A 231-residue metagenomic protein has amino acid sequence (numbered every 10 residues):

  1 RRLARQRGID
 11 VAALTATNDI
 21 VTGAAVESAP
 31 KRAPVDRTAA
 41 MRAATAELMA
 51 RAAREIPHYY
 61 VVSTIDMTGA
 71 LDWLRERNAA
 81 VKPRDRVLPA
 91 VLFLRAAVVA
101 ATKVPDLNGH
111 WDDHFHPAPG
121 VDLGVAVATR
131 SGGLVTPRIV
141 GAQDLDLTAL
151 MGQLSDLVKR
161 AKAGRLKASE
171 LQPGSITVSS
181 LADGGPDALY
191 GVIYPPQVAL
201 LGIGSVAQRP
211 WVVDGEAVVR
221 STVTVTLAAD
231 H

Functional and structural regions predicted by a protein language model:
L3, R7-D10, A25-D230: C-terminal catalytic/motor cores of large multi-domain enzyme assemblies
V11-T17: Major-groove DNA-recognition helix of helix-turn-helix-type DNA-binding domains
D19-V21: Acidic Ca2+-chelating loop motifs
